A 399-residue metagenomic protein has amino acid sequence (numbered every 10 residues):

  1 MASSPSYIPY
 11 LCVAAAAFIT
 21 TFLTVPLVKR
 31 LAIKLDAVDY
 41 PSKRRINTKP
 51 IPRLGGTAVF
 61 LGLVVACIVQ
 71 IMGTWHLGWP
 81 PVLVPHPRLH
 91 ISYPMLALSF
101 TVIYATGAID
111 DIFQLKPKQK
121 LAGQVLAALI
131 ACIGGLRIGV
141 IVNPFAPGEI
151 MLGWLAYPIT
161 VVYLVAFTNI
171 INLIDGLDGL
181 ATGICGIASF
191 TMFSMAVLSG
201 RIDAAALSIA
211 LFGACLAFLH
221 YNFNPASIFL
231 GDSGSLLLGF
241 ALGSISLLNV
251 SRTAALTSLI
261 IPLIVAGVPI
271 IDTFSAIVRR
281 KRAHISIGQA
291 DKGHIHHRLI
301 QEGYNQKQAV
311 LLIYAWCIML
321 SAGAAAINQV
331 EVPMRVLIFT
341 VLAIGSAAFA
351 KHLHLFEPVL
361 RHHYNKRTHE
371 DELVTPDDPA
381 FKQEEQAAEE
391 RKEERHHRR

Functional and structural regions predicted by a protein language model:
A2-T273: "…together with the soluble PPM/PP2C metallo-phosphatase catalytic core" -> "…together with the soluble PPM/PP2C
L27-P52, S275-K307: Cytosolic, membrane-interface loops and tails of multi-pass inner-membrane proteins
L27-R30, F349-N365: Membrane-interface capping segments at transmembrane-helix boundaries
L248-A255, V341-P358: N-terminal hydrophobic signal/anchor transmembrane helix of membrane proteins
A266-F274, A322, A348, H352: Hydrophobic transmembrane alpha-helical segments of multi-pass transport and channel proteins
Q301-M319, I327-N328: Alpha-helical transmembrane segments of integral membrane proteins, especially multi-pass inner/plasma-membrane
Q306, V359-R399: Long, low-complexity, intrinsically disordered cytosolic termini of multi-pass membrane proteins
A322-T340: Extracellular/periplasmic helix-loop-helix junctions in multi-pass membrane proteins
